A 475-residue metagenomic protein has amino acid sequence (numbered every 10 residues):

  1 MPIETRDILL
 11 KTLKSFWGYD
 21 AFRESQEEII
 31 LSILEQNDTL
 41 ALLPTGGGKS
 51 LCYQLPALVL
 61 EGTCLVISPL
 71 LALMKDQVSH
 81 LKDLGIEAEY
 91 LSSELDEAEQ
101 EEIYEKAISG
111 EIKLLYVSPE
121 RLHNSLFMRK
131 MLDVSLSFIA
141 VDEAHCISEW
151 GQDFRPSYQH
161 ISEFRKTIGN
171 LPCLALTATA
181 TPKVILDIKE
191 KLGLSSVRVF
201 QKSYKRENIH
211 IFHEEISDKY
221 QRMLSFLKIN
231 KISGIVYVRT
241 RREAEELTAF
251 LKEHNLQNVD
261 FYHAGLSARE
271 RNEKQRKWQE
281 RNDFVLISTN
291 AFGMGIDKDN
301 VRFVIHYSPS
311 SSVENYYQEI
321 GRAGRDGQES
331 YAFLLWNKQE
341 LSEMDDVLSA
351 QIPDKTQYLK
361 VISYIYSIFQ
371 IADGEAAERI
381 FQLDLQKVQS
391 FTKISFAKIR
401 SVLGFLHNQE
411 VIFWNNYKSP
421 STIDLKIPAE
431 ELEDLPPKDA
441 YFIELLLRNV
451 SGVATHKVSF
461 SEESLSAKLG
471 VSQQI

Functional and structural regions predicted by a protein language model:
I3, D7-F16, D20-E24, E28-S50 (+3 more regions): Helicase motor core with emphasis on the C-terminal RecA-like subdomain
R400-I475: Accessory helical-bundle/CTD segments and flexible terminal tails appended to RecA-like ATPase motors
